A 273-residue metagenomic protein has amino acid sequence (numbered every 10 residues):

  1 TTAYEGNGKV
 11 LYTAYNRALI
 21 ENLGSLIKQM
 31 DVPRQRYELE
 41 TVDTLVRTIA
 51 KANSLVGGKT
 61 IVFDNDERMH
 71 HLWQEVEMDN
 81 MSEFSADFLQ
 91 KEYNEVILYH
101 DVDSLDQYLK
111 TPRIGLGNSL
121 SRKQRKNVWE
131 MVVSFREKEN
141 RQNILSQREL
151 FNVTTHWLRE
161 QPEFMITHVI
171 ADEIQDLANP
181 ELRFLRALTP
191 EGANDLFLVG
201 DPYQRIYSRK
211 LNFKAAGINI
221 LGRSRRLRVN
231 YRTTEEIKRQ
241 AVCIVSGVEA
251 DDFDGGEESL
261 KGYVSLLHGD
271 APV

Functional and structural regions predicted by a protein language model:
A3, N7-K9, A14-V62, S121-Q124 (+2 more regions): Conserved helicase motor core of SF1/SF2 NTP-dependent helicases
S54-Q124: ATP-hydrolysis module of ASCE/P-loop NTPase motor domains, specifically the Walker B Asp-Glu catalytic pair
E92, V96, V153, P202: Short acidic/histidine-centered micro-motifs embedded in hydrophobic/aromatic stretches that mark compact functional
L105-T111, I144-N152: Short coil/turn segments at secondary-structure boundaries
